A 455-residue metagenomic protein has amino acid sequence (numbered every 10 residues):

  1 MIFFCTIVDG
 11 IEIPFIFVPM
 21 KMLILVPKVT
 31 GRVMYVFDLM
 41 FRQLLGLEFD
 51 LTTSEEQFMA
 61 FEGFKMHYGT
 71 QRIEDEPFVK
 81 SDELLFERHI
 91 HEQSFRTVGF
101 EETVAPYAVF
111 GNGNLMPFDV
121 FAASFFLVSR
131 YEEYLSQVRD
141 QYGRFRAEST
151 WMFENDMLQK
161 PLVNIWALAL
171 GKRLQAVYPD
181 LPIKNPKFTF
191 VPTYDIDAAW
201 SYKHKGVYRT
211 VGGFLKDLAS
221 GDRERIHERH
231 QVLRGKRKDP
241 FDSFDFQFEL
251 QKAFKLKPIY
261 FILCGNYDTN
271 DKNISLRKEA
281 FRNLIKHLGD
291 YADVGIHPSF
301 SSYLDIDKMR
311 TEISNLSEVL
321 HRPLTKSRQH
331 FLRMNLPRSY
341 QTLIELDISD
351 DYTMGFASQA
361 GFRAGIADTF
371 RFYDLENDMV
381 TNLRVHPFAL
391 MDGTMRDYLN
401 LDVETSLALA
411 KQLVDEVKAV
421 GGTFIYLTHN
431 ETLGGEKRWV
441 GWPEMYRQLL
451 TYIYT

Functional and structural regions predicted by a protein language model:
I2-L276, D368-T369, L375-T455: Terminal accessory/targeting
V33, S301-M379, H386, K437-W439: Catalytic domains of cell-wall/extracellular-matrix polysaccharide-remodeling enzymes, centered on de-N-acetylation
G235-K238, D242-Q341, E345: Long, K/E/R/D-enriched contiguous segments that form extended
Y291-G295, G361-R363, G422: Glycine-centered flexibility motif
G295-I296, T353-F356, L427-E431: Short acidic/histidine-rich active-site segments
